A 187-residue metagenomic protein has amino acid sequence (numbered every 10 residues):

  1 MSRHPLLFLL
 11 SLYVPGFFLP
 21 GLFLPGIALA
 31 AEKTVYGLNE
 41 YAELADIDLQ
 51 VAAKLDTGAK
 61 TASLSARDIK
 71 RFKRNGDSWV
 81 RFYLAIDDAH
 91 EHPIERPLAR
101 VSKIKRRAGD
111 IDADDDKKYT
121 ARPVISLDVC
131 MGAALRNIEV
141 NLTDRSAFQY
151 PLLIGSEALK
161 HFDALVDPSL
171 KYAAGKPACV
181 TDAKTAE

Functional and structural regions predicted by a protein language model:
M1-F18: Bacterial N-terminal signal peptides that target proteins for export
L29-E187: Pepsin/retropepsin-fold aspartyl endopeptidases
